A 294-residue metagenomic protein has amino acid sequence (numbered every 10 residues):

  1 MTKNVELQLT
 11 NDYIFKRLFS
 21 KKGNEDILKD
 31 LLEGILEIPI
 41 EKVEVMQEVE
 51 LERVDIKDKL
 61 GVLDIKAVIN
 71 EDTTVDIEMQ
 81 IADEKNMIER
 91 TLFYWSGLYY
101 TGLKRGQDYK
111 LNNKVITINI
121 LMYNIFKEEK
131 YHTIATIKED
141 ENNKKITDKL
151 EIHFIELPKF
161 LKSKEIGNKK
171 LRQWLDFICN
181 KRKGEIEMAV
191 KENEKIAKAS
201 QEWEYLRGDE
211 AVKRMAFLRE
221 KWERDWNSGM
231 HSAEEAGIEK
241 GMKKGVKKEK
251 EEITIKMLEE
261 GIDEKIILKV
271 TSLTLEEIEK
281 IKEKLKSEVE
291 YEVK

Functional and structural regions predicted by a protein language model:
M1-K294: Elongated, amphipathic alpha-helical interaction scaffolds
